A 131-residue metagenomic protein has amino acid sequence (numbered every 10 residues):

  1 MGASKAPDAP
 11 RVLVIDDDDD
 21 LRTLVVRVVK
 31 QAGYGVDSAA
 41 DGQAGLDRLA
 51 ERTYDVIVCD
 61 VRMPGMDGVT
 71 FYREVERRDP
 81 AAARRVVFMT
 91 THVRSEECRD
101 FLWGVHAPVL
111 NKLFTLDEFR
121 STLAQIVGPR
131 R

Functional and structural regions predicted by a protein language model:
M1-R11, T115-R131: Non-catalytic signal-transmission and effector/linker regions of two-component phosphorelay proteins
T23-Q31: Charged docking surfaces used in two-component/phosphorelay signaling
G33-A40, R48: Short hydrophobic/Thr-rich beta-strand motif most characteristic of the beta2 strand and flanking loop of CheY-like
A40-A44, D67-R73: Acidic catalytic/metal-coordinating carboxylates
D60: Active-site residues of response regulator receiver
M63: Receiver (REC) domain active-site loop signature in two-component systems and cognate sites in sensor histidine kinases
M89-T90: Hydrophobic/aromatic residues positioned on beta-strands within the core alpha/beta folds
K112: A Lys-centered signature of the CheY-like receiver
